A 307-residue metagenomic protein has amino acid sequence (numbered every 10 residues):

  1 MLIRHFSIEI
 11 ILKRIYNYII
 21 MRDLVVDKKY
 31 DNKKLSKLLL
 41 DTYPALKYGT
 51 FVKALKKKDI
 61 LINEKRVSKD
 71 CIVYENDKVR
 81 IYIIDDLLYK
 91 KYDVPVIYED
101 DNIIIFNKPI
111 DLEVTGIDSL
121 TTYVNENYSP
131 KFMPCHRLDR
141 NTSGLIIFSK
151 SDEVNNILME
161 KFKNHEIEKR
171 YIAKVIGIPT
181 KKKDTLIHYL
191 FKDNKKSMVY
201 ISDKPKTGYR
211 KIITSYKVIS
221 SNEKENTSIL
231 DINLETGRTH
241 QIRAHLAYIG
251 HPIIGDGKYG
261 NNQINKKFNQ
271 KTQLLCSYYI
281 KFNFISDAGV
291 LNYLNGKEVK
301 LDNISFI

Functional and structural regions predicted by a protein language model:
R4-H5, I10-K53, K206, S220 (+4 more regions): Pseudouridine synthases involved in rRNA/tRNA modification
R4-K195, S220-E223: RNA pseudouridine synthases
L145-I146, L230-I232: A generic structural motif
G177, N233-T236: Non-cytosolic beta-sheet module surface loops
S197-T207: Short aromatic-glycine motifs in intrinsically disordered, low-complexity regions
Y209-I213: Short proline/glycine- and basic residue-enriched helix-capping loop/turn segments at helix->loop/beta transitions
Y216: Long C-terminal interaction/binding lobes of large macromolecular proteins
